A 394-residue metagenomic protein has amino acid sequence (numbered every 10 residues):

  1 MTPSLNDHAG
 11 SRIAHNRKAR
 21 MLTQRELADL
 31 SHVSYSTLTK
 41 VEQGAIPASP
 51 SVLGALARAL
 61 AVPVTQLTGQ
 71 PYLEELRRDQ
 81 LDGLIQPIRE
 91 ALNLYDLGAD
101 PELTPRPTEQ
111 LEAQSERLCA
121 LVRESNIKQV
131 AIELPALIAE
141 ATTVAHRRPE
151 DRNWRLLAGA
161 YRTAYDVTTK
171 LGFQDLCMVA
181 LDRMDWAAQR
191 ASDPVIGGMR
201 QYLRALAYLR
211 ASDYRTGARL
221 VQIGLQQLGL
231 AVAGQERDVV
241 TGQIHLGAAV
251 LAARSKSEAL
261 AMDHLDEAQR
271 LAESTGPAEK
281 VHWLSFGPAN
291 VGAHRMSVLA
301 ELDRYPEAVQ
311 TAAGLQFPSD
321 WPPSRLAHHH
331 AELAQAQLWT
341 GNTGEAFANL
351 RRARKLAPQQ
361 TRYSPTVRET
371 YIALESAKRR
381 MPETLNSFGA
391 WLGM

Functional and structural regions predicted by a protein language model:
M1-H8: A detector for short, charged/polar N-terminal pre-domain segments
L5, E102-M394: Conserved binding/catalytic microenvironments
S11-L30: Short basic helix-loop element that most often maps to the first helix and adjoining turn of HTH DNA-binding modules
T23, S34-T37, S49, P63: Short coil turns linking two alpha-helices in DNA-binding domains
H32-P47, Y72: Recognition helix of helix-turn-helix/homeodomain-like DNA-binding domains that insert into the DNA major groove
S51-Q66: DNA major-groove recognition helix of helix-turn-helix/homeodomain DNA-binding modules
Q70-G98: Short, charged recognition helix plus adjacent turn of helix-turn-helix-like nucleic-acid-binding domains
